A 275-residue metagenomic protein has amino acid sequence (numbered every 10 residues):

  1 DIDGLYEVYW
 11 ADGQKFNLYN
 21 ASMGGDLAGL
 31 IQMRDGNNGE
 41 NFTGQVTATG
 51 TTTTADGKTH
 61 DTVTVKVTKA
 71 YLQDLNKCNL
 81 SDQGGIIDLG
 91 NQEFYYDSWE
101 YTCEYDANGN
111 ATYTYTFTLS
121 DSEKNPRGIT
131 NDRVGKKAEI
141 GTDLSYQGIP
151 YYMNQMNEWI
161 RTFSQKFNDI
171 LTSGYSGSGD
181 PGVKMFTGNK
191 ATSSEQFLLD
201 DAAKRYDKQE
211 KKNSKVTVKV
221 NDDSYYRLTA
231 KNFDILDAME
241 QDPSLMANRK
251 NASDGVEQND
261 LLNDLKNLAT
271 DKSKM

Functional and structural regions predicted by a protein language model:
D1-M275: Structural signature of extracellular appendage/secretion-system components
